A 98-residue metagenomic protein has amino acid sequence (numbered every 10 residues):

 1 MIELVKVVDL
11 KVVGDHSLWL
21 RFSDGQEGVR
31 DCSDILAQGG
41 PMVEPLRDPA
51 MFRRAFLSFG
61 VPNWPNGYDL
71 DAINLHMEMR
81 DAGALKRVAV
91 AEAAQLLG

Functional and structural regions predicted by a protein language model:
M1-G98: Motif-centric detector for short Cys/His coordination patterns
